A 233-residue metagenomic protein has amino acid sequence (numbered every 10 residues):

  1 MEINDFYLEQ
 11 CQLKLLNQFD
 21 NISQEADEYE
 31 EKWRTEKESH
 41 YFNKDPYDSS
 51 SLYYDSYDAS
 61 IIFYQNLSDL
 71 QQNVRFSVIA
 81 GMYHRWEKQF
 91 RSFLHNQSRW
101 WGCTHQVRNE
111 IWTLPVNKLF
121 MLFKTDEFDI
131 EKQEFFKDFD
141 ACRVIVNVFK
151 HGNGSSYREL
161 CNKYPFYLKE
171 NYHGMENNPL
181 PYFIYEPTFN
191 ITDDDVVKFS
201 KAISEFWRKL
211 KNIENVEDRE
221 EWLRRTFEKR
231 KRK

Functional and structural regions predicted by a protein language model:
M1-F76, A80, Q133-K137, L168-K233: Extended intrinsically disordered or low-complexity regions, especially N/C-terminal cytosolic tails and loops, rather
A80, H84-P187, D193, V197 (+1 more regions): Flexible secondary-structure boundary motifs
